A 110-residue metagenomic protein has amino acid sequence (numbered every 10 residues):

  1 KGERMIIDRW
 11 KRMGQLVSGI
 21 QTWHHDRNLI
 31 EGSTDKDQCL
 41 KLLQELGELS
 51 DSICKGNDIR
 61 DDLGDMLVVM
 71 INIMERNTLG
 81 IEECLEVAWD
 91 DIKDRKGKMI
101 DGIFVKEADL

Functional and structural regions predicted by a protein language model:
G2-L63, L67-L110: Flexible "arm" and connector segments at domain edges
